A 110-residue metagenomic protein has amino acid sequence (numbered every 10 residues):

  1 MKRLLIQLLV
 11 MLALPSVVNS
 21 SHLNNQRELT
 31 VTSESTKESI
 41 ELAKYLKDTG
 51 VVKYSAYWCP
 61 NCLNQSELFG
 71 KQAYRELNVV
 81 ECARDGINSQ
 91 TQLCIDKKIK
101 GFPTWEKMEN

Functional and structural regions predicted by a protein language model:
M1-L4: Positively charged n-region of N-terminal signal peptides that target proteins for export
L8-P15: Bacterial N-terminal signal peptides
P15, L77-N78: Short, intrinsically disordered/low-complexity patches at protein termini and at juxtamembrane boundaries
V18-S20: Boundary at the C-terminal end of the N-terminal hydrophobic targeting segment
N25-E38: Transition segment at domain starts
S35-E76: Local sequence-structure signature of Cys/Sec-based thiol-disulfide redox active-site neighborhoods
S66-G70, N78-F102, E106-M108: Thioredoxin-like thiol-disulfide oxidoreductase module
